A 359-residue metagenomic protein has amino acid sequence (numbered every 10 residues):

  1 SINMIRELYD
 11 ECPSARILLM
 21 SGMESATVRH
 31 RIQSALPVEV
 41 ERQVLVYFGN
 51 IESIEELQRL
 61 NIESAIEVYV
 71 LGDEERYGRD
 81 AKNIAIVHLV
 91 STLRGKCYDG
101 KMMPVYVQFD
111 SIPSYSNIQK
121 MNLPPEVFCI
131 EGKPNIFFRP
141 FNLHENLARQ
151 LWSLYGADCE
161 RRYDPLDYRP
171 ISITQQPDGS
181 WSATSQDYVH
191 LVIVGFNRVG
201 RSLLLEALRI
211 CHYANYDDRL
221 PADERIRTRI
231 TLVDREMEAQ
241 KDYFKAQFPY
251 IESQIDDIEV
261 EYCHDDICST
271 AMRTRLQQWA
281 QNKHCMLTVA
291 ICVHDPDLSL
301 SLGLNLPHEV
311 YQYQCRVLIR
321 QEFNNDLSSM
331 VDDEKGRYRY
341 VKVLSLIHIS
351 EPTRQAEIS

Functional and structural regions predicted by a protein language model:
S1-S350, R354, S359: Cytosolic regulatory regions of ion transport systems
